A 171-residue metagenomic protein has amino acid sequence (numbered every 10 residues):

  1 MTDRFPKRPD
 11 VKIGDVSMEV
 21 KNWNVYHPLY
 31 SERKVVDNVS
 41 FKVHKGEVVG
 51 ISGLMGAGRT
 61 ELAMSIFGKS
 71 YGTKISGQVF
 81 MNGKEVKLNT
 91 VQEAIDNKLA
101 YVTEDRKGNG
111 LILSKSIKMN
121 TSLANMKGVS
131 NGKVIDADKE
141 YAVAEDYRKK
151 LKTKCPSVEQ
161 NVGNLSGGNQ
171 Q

Functional and structural regions predicted by a protein language model:
M1-Q171: Glycine-rich phosphate-binding loops of nucleotide-dependent enzymes
